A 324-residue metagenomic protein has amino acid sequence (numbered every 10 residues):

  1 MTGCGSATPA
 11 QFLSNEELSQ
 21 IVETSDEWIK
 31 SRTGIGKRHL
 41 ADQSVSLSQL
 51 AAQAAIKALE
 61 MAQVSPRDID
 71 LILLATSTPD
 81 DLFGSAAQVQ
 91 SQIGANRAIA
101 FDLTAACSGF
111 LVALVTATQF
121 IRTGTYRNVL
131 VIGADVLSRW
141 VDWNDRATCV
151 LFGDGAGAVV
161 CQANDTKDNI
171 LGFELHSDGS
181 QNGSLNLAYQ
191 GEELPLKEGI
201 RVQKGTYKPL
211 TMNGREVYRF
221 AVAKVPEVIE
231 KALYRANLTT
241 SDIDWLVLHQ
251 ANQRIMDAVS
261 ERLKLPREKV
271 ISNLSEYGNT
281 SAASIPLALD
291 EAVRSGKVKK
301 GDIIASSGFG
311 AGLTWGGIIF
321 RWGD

Functional and structural regions predicted by a protein language model:
M1-G3, I29, A58, I69-I72 (+8 more regions): Buried hydrophobic positions in well-ordered alpha/beta secondary-structure cores of metabolic enzymes
M1-G3, Q43-T104, R235-R262: Conserved beta-ketoacyl condensing-enzyme motif
M1-Q43, D145-R219, A223, E227 (+1 more regions): Condensing-enzyme catalytic core mediating Claisen C-C bond formation in acyl metabolism
A7, A75-D81, A105-F110, G133-S138 (+3 more regions): Acidic, glycine-rich active-site loops and adjacent beta-strand->loop/helix elements that engage anionic groups
T24-S25, L47-A62, S85, F220-R235 (+1 more regions): Short, well-ordered amphipathic alpha-helical segments that serve as non-catalytic structural scaffolds within diverse
W28-Q49, T76-V129, E261-L289: Conserved catalytic cysteine-centered active-site region of acyl-thioester-dependent Claisen-condensing enzymes
R122-A156: Flexible, glycine-rich active-site loops centered on histidine and acidic residues that chelate a metal or position
L287-S307, L313-D324: Catalytic phosphate/nucleotide-handling subdomain of diverse soluble enzymes
